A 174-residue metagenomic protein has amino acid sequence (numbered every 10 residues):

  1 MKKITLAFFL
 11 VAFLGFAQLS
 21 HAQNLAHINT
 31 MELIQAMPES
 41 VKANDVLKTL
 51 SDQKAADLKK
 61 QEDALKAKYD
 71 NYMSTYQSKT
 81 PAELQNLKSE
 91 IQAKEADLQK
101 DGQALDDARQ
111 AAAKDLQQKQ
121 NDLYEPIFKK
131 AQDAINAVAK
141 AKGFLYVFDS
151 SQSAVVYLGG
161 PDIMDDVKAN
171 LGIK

Functional and structural regions predicted by a protein language model:
M1-F8: Positively charged n-region of N-terminal signal peptides that target proteins for export
L6, Q23-S151, K174: Amphipathic alpha-helical segments
V11-A12: Repetitive helical segments and hydrophobic/amphipathic motifs
F16-A22: Sec/Tat signal peptide C-region and signal peptidase I cleavage site
